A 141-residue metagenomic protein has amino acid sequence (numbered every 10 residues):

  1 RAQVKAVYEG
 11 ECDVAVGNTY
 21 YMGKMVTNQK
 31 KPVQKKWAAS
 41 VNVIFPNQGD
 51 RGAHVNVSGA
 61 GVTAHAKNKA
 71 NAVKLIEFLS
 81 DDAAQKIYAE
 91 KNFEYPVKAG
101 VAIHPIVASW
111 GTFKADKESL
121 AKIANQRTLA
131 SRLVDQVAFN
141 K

Functional and structural regions predicted by a protein language model:
R1-P46: Ligand-binding pocket segment of bilobal, Venus flytrap-like solute-binding proteins
V4, Y8, V16, V73-S80 (+3 more regions): Non-transmembrane alpha-helical segments in soluble domains of secreted/periplasmic/extracellular proteins
E11, T19, V26-Q29, A64 (+3 more regions): Sec/Tat-exported extracytoplasmic proteins
V16, A66-A70, D82, A121-T128: Soluble non-cytosolic domains of exported or imported proteins
G17, V26-Q29, V55-V57, E94-I106 (+1 more regions): A short, terminal or domain-edge coil/loop segment
K35-K67: Flexible, solvent-exposed loop/hinge segments that line or gate ligand/substrate-binding clefts
S58-K117: Mature extracytoplasmic/periplasmic domains
A102-K141: Extracellular/periplasmic bilobal clamshell ligand-binding domains
